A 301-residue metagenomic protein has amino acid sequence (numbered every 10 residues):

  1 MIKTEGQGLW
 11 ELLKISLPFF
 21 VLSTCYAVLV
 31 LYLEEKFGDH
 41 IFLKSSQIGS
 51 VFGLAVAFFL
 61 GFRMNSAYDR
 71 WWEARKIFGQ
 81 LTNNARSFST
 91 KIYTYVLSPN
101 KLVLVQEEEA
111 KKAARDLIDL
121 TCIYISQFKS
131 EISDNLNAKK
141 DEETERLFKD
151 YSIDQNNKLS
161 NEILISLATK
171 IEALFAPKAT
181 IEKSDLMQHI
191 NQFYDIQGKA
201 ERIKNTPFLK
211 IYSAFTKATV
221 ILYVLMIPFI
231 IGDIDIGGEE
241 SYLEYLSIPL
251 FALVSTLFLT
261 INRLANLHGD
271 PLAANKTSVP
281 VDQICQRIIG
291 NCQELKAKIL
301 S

Functional and structural regions predicted by a protein language model:
M1-Q80, S98-L102, G237-L243, L259-L267 (+3 more regions): N-terminal juxtamembrane/topogenic regions of multi-pass membrane proteins
K14-F20, H189, E201-G232: Transmembrane alpha-helical segments and their cytosolic interface motifs in multi-pass membrane proteins
C25, A55, F193, T219-M226: Hydrophobic alpha-helical cores of multi-pass transmembrane domains in eukaryotic membrane proteins
G79-Y95: Amphipathic, membrane-active segments
K91, Y95-Y212: Structured inter-helical modules in multipass membrane proteins
N156-L159, A214, L225-G238, L243-A252 (+3 more regions): Selective transmembrane helix interface/packing segments
